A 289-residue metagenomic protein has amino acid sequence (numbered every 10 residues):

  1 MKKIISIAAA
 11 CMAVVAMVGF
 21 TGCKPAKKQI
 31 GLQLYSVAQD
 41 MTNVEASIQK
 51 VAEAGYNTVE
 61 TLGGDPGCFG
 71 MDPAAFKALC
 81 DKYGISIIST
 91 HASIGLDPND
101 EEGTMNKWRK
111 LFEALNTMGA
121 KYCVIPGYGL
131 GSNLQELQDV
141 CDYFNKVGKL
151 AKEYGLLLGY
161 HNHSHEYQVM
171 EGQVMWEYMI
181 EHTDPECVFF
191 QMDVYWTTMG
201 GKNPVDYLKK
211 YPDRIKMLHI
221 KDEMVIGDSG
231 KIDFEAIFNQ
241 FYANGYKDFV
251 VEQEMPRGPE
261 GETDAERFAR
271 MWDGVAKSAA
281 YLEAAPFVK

Functional and structural regions predicted by a protein language model:
M1-A9: Bacterial N-terminal signal peptides that target proteins for export
K2-K3, K24-I30, S36-A52, E171-M192 (+1 more regions): Histidine-acidic metal/acid-base catalytic patches
A8, T21-K121, A269-K289: N-terminal pre-domain/capping segments
A9-M17: Bacterial N-terminal signal peptides
S36-T42, T61-P73, I94-M105, G129-Q138 (+4 more regions): Acidic-and-aromatic substrate-binding clefts and catalytic sites of carbohydrate-active enzymes
N57, D97-F189, W272: Active-site acidic/histidine proton-transfer and metal-coordination neighborhood in alpha/beta enzyme cores
I85, A120-K121, L156, N244-D248: A short helix->loop->beta-strand "cap" motif at the edges of active sites that frequently abuts
